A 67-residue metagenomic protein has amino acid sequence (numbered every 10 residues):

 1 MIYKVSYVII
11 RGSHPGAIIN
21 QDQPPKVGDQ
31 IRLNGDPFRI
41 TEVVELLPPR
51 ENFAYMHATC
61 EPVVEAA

Functional and structural regions predicted by a protein language model:
M1-P15: Short, basic/aromatic beta-hairpin or loop at an interaction surface
V5-Y7, A58-E61: A short beta-strand signature
H14-P24: Short alpha-helix capping/helix-loop boundary micro-motifs
P37-L46: Short beta-strand-centered aromatic/proline hotspots
L47-C60: Short, solvent-exposed secondary-structure boundary/capping segments
E61-A67: Glycine- and charge-enriched low-complexity intrinsically disordered segments
